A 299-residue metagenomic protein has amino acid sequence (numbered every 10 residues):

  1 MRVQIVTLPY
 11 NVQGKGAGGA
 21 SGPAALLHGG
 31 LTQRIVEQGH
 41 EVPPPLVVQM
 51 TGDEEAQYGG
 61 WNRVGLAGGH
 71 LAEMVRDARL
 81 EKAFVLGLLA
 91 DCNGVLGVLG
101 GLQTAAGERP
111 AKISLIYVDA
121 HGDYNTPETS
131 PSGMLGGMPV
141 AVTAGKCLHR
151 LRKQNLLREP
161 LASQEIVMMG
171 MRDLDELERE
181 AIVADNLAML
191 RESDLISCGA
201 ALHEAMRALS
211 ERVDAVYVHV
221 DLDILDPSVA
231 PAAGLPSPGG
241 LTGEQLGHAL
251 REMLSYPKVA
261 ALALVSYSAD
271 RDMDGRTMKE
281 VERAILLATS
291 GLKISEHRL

Functional and structural regions predicted by a protein language model:
R2-L86, V95-V98, A105-E108, V183 (+1 more regions): Catalytic cores of soluble, metal-dependent hydrolases
V6, A90, V118-A120, M169 (+1 more regions): Active-site flanking residues adjacent to catalytic metal/cofactor-binding acidic residues
L80, F84-N155, Y256-P257: Active-site histidine-anchored catalytic micro-motif
Y117-A120, A144, E165, G170-D173 (+2 more regions): Short, structured patches in soluble enzyme cores that scaffold and shape functional sites
G122, D173, L222-D226: Short, glycine/acidic-enriched loop or turn micro-motifs at the edges of active sites
N125, L174-E176, A269-R271: Active-site environment of divalent metal-dependent phosphoester hydrolases
G133-L161, V167-E176, S197-A200: Active-site glycine-rich loop that binds ribose-phosphate moieties when present
L174-A184: Short, glycine/polar-rich helix-capping loops at beta-to-alpha or helix-loop-helix junctions that flank or form
